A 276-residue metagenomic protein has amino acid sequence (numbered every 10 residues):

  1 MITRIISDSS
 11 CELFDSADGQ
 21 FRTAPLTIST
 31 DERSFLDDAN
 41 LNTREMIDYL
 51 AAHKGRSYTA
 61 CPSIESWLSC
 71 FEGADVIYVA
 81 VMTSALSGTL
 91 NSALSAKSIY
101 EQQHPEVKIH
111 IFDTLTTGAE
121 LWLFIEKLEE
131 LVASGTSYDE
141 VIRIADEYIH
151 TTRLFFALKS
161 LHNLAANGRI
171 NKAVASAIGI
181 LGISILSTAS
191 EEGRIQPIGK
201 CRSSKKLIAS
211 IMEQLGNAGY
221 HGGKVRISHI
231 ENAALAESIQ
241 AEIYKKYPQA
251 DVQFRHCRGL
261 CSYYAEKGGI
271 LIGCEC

Functional and structural regions predicted by a protein language model:
T3, S10-I28, E32-R33, L86-T89 (+4 more regions): Mixed-charge interfacial surface used for oligomerization/domain docking and macromolecular partner engagement
R4-I6, Y78: Conserved beta-strand elements of the Class I
D8, E12, D37-D38, D75 (+1 more regions): Acidic side chains
R33-Q102: Class I S-adenosyl-L-methionine
Y78-V79, V107-D113: Hydrophobic/aromatic-rich structural module bridging two neighboring secondary-structure elements via a short loop
